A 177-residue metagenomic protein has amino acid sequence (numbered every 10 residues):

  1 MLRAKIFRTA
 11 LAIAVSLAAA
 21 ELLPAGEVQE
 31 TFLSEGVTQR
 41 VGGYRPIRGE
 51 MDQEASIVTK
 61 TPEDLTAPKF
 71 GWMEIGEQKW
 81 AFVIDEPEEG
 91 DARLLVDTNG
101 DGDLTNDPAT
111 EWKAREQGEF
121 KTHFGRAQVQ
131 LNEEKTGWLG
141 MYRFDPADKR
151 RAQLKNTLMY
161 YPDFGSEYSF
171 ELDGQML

Functional and structural regions predicted by a protein language model:
M1-K5: N-terminal secretory signal peptides that target proteins for export/translocation
T9-E21: Bacterial N-terminal signal peptides
P24-L177: Calcium-binding acidic motifs and repeat modules
